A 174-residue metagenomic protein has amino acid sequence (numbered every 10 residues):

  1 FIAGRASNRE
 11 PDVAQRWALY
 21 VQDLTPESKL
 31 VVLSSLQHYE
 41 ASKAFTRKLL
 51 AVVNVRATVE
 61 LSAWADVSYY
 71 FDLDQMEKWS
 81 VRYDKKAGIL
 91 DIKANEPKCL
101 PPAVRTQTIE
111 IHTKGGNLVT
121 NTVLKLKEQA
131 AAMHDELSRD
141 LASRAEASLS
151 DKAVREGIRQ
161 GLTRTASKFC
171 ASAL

Functional and structural regions predicted by a protein language model:
F1-L174: Domain-level marker for long, solvent-exposed, non-transmembrane regions
